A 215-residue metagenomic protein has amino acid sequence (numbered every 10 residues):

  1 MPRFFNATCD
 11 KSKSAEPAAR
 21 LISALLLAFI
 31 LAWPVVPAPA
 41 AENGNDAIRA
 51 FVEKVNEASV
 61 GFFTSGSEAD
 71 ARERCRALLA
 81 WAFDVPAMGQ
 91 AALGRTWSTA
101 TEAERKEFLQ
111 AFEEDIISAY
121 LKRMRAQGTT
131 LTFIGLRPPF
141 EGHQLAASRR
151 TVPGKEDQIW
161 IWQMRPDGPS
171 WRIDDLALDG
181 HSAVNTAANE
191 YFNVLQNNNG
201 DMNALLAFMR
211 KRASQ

Functional and structural regions predicted by a protein language model:
M1-A18: N-terminal secretory signal peptides that target proteins for export/translocation
I22-P34: Bacterial N-terminal signal peptides
V35-A40: Sec/Tat signal peptide C-region and signal peptidase I cleavage site
E42-Y120: Early exported N-terminus immediately downstream of N-terminal targeting peptides
D70, R74, W81-D84, M88 (+4 more regions): Intrinsically disordered, low-complexity linear regions
Q110, E114-Q158, F208-Q215: Surface-exposed, charged secondary-structure patches
D157-T186: Short beta-strand edge/turn micro-motifs at domain boundaries
L178-Q215: Low-complexity, intrinsically disordered terminal/linker segments enriched in charged and Gly/Pro repeats
